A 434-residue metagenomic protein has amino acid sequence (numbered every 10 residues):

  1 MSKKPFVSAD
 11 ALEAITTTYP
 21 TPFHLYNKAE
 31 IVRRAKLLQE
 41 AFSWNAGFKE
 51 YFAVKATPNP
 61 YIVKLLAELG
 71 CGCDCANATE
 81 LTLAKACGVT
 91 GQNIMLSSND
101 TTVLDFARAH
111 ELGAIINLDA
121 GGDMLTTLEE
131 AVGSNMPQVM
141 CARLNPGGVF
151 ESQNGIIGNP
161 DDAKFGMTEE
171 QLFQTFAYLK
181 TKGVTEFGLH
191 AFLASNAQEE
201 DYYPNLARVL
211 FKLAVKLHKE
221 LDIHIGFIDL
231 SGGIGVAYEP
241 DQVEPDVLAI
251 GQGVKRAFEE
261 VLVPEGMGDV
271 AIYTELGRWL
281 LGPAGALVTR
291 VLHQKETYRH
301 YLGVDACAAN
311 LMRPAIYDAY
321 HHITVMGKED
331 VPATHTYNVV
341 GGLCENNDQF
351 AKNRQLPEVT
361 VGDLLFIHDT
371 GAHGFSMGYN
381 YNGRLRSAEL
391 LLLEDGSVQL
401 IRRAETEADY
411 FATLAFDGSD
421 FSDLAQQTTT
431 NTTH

Functional and structural regions predicted by a protein language model:
M1-L118, M124-Q138, Q174, L179-T181 (+4 more regions): A charged N-terminal "starter" segment
I31, K55, N77, A109 (+6 more regions): Conserved, mostly hydrophobic/aromatic
A56-P58, T79, D100-T102, A120-M124 (+5 more regions): Active-site-proximal loop/turn and secondary-structure-junction residues that shape catalytic pockets, frequently
G72, M95, N117, C141-R143 (+8 more regions): Structured core elements
N135-V149: Glycine-rich, aromatic-flanked loop segments that form ligand/cofactor-binding clefts across common enzyme folds
P146-L292, L356: Active-site loop/helix belt of alpha/beta enzymes
E259-V263, M267-H434: Charged (often Lys/Glu-rich) extended helix/loop segments that serve as interaction or gating elements
